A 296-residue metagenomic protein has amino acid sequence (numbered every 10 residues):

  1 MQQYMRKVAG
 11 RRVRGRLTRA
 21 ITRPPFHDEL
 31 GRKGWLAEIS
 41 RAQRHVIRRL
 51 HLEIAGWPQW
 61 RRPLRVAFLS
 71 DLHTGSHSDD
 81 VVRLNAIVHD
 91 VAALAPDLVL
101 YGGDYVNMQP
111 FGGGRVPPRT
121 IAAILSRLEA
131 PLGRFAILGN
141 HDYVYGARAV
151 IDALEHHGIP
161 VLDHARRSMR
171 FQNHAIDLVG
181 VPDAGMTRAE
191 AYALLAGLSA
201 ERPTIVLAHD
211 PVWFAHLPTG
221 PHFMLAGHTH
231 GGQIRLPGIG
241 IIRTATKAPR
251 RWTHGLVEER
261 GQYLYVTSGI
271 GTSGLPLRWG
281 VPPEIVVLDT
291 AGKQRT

Functional and structural regions predicted by a protein language model:
M1-R65, S70-D79: Acidic, histidine-bearing metal-coordination/catalytic regions of metal-dependent phosphoesterases
A37-R41, L69-L84, V106-V116, D142-G146 (+2 more regions): Acidic/histidine-rich helix-loop elements that form or flank divalent-metal/phosphate-binding sites at the catalytic
H45, I54-V66, I159-P160, R167-V179 (+3 more regions): Beta-strand-turn-beta hairpins that frame and shape the catalytic cleft of phosphate-ester-processing enzymes
P63-S76, A175-A184, I205-H209, Y263-G269: Active-site-proximal beta-strand elements of phosphoester/diester hydrolases
A67-S70, L98-D104, G133-N140, L162-A165 (+3 more regions): Active-site neighborhood of phospho(di)ester-bond hydrolases with catalytic His/Asp-centered motifs
D79-R170: Core catalytic region of metal-dependent phosphoesterases/phosphodiesterases, especially metallo-beta-lactamase-like
D152-I159, D163-A165, F171-A208, V212-H216 (+1 more regions): Binuclear metal-dependent hydrolase catalytic cores centered on His/Asp/Glu-rich metal-binding motifs
H156, P211-G292: Conserved beta-sheet core of the metallophosphoesterase superfamily
